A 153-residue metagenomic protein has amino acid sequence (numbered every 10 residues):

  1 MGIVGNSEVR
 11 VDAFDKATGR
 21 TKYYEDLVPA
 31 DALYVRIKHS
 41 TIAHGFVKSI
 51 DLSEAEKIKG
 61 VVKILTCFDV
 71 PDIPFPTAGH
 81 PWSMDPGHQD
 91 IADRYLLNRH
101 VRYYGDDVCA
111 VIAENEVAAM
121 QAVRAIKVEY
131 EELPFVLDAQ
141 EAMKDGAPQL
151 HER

Functional and structural regions predicted by a protein language model:
M1-R153: Flexible, low-hydrophobicity surface segments
